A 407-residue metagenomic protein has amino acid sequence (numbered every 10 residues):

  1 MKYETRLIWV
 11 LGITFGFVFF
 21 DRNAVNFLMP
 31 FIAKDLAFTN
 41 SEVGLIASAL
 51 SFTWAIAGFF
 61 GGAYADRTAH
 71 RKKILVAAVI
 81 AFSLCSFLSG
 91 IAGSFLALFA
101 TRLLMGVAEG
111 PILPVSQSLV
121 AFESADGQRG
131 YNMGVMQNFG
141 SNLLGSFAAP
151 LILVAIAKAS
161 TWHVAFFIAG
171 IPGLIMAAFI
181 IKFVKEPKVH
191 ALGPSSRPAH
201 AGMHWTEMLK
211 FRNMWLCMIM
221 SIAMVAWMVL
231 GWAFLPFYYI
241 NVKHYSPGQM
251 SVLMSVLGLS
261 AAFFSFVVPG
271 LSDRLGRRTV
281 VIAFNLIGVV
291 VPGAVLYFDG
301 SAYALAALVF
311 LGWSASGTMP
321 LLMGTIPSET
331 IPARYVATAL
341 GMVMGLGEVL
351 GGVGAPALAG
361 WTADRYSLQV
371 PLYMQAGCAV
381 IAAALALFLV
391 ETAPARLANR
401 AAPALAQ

Functional and structural regions predicted by a protein language model:
M1, P187-M218: Juxtamembrane intracellular "pre-TM" segments in multi-pass secondary transporters
V25-N26, N213-A262, G324: Extracytoplasmic gate region of multi-pass secondary transporters
A37, A69, I91-A97, H244 (+2 more regions): Helix-breaking motifs and short loop linkers at transmembrane-helix boundaries and internal kinks in secondary membrane
I56-G93, S272-R278: Conserved MFS/SLC helix-loop-helix module at the cytosolic interface between two early adjacent transmembrane helices
T101-S141: Cytoplasmic helix-loop-helix junction between adjacent transmembrane helices in 12-TM secondary transporters
M136, G140-K182: Helix-loop-helix hairpin linking two adjacent transmembrane segments in secondary transporters
I171-G193, L385-V390: C-terminal membrane-cytosol helix-exit motif in multi-pass small-molecule transporters
R278-M323: C-terminal transmembrane helical hairpin of 12-TM major facilitator-type secondary transporters
